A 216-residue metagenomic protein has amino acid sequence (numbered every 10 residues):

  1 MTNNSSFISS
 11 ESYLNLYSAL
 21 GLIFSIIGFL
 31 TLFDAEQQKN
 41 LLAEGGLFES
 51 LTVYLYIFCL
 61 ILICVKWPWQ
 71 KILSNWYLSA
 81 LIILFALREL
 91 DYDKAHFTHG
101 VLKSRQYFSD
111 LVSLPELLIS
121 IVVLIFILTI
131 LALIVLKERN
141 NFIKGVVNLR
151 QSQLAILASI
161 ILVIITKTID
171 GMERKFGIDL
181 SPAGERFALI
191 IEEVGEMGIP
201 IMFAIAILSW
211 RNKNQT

Functional and structural regions predicted by a protein language model:
T2-G21, R150-S152: N-terminal membrane topogenic signal
S6-S10, C64-N75, R139-Q151, Q215: Membrane-interface helix-boundary motifs at transmembrane edges
E11-F29, Y77-S79, L157-I161: Alpha-helical transmembrane segments
G21-I23, T52-K66, L118-I134, V194-W210: Hydrophobic cores of alpha-helical transmembrane segments in multi-pass inner/ER membrane proteins, independent
F29-N40, L136-R139, T168-L180: Juxtamembrane "helix-exit" motif on the non-cytosolic side of transmembrane helices
L42-S50, R105-I121, A183-E196: Short aromatic-rich membrane-water interface segments that cap or initiate transmembrane helices in multi-pass membrane
L90-V147: Membrane-proximal helix-loop-helix units in multi-pass membrane proteins
V163-D179, L189-T216: C-terminal transmembrane-bundle signature of multipass membrane proteins, characterized by strong activation on
